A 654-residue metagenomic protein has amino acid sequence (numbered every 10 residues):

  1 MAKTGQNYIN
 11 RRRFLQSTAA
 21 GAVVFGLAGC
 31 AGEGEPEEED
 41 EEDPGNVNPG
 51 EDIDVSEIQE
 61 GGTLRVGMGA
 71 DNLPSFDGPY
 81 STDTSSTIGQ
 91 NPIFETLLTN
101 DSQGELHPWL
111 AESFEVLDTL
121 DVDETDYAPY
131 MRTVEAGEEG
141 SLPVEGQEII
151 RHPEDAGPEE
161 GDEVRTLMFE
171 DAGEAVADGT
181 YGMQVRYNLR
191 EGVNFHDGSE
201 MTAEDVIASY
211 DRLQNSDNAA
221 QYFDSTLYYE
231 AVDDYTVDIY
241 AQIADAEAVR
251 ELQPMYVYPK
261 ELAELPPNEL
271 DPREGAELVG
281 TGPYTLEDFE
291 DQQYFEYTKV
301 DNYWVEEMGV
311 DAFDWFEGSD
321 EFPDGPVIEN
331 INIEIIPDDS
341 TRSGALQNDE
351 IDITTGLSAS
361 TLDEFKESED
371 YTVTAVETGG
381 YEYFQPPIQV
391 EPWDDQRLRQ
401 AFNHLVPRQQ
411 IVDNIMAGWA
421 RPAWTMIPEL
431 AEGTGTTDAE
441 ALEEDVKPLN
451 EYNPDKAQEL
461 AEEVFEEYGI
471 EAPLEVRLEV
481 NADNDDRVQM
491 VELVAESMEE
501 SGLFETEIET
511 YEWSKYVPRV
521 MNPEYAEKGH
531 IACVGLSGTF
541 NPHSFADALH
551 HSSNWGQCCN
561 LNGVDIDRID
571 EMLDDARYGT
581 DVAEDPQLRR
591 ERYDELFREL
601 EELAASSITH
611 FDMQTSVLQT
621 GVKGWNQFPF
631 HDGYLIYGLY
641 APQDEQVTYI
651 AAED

Functional and structural regions predicted by a protein language model:
A2-G5, F14, A19-A20, V24 (+8 more regions): Detector for C-terminal structural segments
N48-G50, R421-V464, A482-Q489, E584: Structural transition elements
E51, M68-Q90, L110-E112, S199 (+4 more regions): A structural "hinge/loop" feature
E60-A70, E112, M183-Y187, V237-I239 (+5 more regions): Short, well-ordered beta-strand elements
V66, D338, E451-P454, E462-G535 (+1 more regions): Ligand/substrate-recognition segments at binding pockets and active sites
G67-A175, F545: N-terminal lobe/hinge region of extracytoplasmic solute-binding protein
E112-S141, G157-T180, H196, A241-Y258 (+2 more regions): Aromatic-rich, solvent-exposed beta-strand/loop patch
N188, Q221-E290: Surface-exposed binding/hinge segments that line and control ligand-binding clefts or catalytic entry sites
